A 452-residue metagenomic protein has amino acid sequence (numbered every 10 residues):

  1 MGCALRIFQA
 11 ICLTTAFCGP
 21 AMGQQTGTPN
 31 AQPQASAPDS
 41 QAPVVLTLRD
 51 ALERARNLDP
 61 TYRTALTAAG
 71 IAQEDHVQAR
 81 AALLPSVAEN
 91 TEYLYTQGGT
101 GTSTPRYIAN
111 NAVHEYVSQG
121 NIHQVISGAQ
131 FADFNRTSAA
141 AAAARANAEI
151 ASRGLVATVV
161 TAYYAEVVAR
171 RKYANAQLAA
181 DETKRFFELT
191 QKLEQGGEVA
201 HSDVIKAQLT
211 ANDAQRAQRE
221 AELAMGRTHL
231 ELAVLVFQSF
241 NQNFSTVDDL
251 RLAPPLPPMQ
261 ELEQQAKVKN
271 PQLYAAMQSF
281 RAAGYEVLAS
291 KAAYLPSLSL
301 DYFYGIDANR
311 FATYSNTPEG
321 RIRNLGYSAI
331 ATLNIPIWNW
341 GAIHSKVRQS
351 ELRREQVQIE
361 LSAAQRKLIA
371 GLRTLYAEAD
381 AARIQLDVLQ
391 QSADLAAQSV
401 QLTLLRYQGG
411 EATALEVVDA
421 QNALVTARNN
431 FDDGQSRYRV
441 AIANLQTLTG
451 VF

Functional and structural regions predicted by a protein language model:
C3-Q9, M22-T28, S40, Q97 (+2 more regions): Acidic, low-complexity, intrinsically disordered peripheral segments
T15-G23: C-terminal segment of classical bacterial N-terminal signal peptides
G23-E92, G98, F240, T246-R281 (+2 more regions): Bacterial Sec-pathway N-terminal export signals of envelope proteins
A31-V44, N90-I126, T246-M259, L288 (+2 more regions): Small/polar, glycine/serine/threonine/aspartate-rich low-complexity segments that form flexible
E53-R63, G70-S86, Q119-R136, A146-R153 (+8 more regions): A glycine-/polar-enriched beta->alpha junction
A81, D213-F240, A393-V451: Short segments within alpha-helical structural elements
G154-K267, E378, A382, L424 (+1 more regions): Periplasmic alpha-helical coiled-coil/stalk elements that build and connect Gram-negative outer-membrane
A200, L368, L375, G410-A414: Alpha-helical heptad-repeat coiled-coil segments that mediate oligomerization/polymerization in large
